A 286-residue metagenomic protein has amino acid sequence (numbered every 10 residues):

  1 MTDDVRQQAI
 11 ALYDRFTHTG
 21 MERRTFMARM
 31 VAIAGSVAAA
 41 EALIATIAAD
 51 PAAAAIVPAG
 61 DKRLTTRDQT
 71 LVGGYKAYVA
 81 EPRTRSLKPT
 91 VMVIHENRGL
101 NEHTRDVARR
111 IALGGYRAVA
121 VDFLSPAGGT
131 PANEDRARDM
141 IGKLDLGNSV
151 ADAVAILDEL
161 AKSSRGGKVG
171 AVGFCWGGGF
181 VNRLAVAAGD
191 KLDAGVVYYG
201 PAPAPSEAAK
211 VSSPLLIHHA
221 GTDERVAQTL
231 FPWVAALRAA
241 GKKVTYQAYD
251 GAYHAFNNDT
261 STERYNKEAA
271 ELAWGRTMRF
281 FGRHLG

Functional and structural regions predicted by a protein language model:
M1-T25: N-terminal secretory signal peptides
G20-A28, V37-I56: N-terminal twin-arginine translocation
A53-R83: N-terminal cap/lid segment of alpha/beta-hydrolase-fold proteins
K88-E96: Short beta-strand element of the alpha/beta-hydrolase
E102-V121: Short amphipathic alpha-helix adjacent to the substrate-entry channel of hydrolases
R136-K162: Alpha/beta-hydrolase active-site loop
A155-S212: Primarily recognizes the serine-hydrolase "nucleophile elbow" in alpha/beta-hydrolase and SGNH/GDSL folds
I217-H219: Short beta-strand/loop motif that positions the catalytic acidic residue of the alpha/beta-hydrolase fold
